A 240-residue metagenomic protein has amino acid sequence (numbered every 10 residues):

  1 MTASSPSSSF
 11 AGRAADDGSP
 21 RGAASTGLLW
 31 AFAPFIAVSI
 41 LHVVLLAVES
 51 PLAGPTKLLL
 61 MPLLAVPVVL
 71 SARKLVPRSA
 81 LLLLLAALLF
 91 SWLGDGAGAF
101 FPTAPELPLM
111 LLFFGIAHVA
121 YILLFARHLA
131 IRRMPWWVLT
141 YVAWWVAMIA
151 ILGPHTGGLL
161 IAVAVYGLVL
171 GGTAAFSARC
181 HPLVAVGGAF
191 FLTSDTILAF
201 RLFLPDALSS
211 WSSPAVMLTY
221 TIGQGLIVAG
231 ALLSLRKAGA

Functional and structural regions predicted by a protein language model:
T2-A240: Polytopic alpha-helical membrane-helix bundles and their juxtamembrane interface segments in multi-pass membrane
